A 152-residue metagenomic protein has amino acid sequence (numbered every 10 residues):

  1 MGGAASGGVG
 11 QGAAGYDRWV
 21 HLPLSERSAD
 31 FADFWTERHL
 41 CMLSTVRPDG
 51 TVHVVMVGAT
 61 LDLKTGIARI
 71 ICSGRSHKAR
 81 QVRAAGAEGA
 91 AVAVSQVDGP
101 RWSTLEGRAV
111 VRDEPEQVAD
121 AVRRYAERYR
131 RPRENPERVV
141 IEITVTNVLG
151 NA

Functional and structural regions predicted by a protein language model:
G2-E26, G99-A152: Charged, gly/pro-rich active-site loop segments
H21-S44, D49: Long, hydrophobic N-terminal alpha-helical segment
A32-D33, T60, S95, R130-R133: Short secondary-structure boundary/capping segments
R38-G74, A91-V94, T104-L105: Short beta-strand segments
A87-E88: An acidic-aromatic
